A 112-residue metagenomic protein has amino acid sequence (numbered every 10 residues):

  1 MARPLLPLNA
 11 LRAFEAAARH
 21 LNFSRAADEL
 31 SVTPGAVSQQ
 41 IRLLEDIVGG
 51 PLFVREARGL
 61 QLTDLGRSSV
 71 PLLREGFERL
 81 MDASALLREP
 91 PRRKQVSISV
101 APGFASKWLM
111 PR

Functional and structural regions predicted by a protein language model:
A10-A17, S69: Short alpha-helical "packing" element that flanks the helix-turn-helix/winged-helix DNA-binding module
A16-S31: Short helix-boundary/capping micro-motifs
H20-N22, V48, E56, P111: Short helix/strand-capping hinge loops at secondary-structure junctions that flank key functional elements
E29-L30, I41, V48, S69: Core residues of bacterial helix-turn-helix
E45-L62: A short LG(V/I)-centered, amphipathic sequence patch enriched for acidic residue(s) preceding the LG motif
I47-V48, S69-P90: Alpha-helical linker/hinge and terminal dimerization helices associated with HTH transcriptional regulators
L87-S106: Interdomain hinge and pocket-entrance segments immediately C-terminal to HTH DNA-binding domains
